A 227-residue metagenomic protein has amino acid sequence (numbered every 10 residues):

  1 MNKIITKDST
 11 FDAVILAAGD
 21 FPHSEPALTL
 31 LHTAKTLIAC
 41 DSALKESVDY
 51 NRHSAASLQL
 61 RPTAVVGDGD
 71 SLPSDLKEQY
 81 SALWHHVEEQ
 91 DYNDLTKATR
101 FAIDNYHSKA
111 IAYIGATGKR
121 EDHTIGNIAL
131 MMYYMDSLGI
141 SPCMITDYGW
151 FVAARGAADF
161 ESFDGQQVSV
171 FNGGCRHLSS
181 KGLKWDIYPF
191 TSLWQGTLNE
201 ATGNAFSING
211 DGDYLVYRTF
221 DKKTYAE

Functional and structural regions predicted by a protein language model:
M1-K77: N-terminal beta-strand-loop-alpha-helix module at the start of alpha/beta ligand-binding or catalytic domains
L16-D20, T117, T219-F220: Structural motif
H23-E25, E46, Y92-T96, R120-I125: Short glycine/serine/threonine-rich phosphate/pyrophosphate-binding segments that cradle anionic phosphate groups
V48-A56, Y148-E161: Glycine-rich, charge-decorated loop segments at or immediately adjacent to ligand/cofactor-binding or catalytic sites
Y80-V87, S141-C143, G165-F171, C175: A glycine-rich helix N-cap at a beta->alpha junction
L83-Y106: Short phosphate-binding loop-to-helix
A102, A110-G156: Anionic-ligand-binding alpha/beta catalytic cores of soluble enzymes and soluble regulatory domains that recognize
A154-E227: Long, charged alpha-helical interface segments
